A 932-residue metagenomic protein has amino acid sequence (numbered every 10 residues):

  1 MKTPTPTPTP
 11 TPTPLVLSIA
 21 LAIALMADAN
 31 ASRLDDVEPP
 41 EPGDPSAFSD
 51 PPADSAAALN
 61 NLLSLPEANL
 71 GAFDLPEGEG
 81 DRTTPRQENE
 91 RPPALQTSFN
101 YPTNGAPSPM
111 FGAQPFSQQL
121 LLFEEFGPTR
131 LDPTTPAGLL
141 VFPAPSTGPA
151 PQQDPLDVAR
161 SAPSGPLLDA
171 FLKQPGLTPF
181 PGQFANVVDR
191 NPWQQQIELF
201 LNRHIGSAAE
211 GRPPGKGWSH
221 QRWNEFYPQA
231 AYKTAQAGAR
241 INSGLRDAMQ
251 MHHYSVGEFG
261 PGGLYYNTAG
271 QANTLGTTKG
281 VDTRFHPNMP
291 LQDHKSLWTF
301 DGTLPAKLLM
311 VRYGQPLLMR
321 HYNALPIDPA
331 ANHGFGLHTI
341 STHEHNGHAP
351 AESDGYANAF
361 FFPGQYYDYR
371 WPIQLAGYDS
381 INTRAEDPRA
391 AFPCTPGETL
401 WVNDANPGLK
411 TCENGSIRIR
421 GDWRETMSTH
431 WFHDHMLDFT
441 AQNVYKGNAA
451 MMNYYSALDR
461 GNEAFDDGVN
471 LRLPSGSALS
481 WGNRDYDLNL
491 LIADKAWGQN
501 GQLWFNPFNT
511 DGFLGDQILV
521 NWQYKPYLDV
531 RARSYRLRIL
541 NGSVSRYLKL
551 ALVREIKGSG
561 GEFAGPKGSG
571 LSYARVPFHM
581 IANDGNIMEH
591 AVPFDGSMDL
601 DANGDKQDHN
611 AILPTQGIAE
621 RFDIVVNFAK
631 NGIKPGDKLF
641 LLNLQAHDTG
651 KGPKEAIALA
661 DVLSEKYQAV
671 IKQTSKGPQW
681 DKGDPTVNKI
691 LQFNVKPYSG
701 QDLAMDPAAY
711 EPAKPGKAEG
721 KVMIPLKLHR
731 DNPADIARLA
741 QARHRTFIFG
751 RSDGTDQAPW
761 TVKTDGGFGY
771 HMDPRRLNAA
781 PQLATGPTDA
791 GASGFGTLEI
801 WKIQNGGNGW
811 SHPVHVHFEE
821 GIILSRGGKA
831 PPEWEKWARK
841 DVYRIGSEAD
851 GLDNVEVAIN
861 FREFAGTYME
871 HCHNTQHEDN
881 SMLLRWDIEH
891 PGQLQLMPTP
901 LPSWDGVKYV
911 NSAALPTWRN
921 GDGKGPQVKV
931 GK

Functional and structural regions predicted by a protein language model:
K2-N30: Gram-negative bacterial Sec-dependent N-terminal signal peptides
S32-F361, Y366, P507-L537, S597-N603 (+4 more regions): N-terminal, post-signal-peptide metal-ligating segments of extracellular/periplasmic oxidoreductases, dominated by
S32-P45, P52, G238, R246-D247 (+7 more regions): Active-site pocket scaffolds in enzymes
L172, G176-S243, T283, T299-P350 (+17 more regions): Beta-strand cores of secreted/periplasmic/IMS beta-sandwich domains, seen most often in copper-related folds
N273-R284, A376-R420, P577-N583, I587-G604 (+1 more regions): Charged, glycine/proline-rich intrinsically disordered loops and linkers
N346-Y378, I492-A718, P831: Histidine- and aromatic-rich segments of cupredoxin/plastocyanin-like copper-binding domains
R460-S480, S675-Q679, S699-I736: Surface-exposed, non-catalytic interaction/assembly patches
